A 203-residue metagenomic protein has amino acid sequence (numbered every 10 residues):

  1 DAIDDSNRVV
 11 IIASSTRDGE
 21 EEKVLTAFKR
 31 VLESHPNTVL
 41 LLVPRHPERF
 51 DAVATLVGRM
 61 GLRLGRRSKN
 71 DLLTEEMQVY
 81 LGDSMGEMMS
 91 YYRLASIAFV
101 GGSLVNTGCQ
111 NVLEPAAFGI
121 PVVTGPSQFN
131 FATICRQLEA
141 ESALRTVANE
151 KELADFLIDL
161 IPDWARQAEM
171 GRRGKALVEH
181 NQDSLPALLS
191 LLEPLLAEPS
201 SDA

Functional and structural regions predicted by a protein language model:
D1-A203: Nucleotide-activated sugar donor-binding and catalytic core shared by glycosyltransferases and related lipid-linked
